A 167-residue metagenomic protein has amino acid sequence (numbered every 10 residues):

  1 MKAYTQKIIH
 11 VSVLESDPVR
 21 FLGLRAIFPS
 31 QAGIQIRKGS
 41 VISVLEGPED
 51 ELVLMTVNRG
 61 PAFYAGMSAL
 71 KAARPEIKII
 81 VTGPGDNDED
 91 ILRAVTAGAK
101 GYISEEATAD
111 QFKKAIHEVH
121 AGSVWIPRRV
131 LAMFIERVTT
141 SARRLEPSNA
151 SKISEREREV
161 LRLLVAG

Functional and structural regions predicted by a protein language model:
Q6-V19, L24-F28, V53, I153: Conserved acidic segment of CheY-like receiver
P18-L22, E89, D110: Conserved alpha-helical interface elements of two-component signaling phosphotransfer modules
G33-V44: Short hydrophobic/Thr-rich beta-strand motif most characteristic of the beta2 strand and flanking loop of CheY-like
I42, E49-R74, G85-N87: Conserved phosphotransfer microenvironments
V53, I79, Y102-I103: Two-component signal transduction core modules
I91-T96, G101-E155, E159: Short, flexible helix-to-coil linker/hinge segments that flank and couple to helix-turn-helix
L164-G167: Short helix-to-turn junction characteristic of helix-turn-helix DNA-binding domains, especially the helix
